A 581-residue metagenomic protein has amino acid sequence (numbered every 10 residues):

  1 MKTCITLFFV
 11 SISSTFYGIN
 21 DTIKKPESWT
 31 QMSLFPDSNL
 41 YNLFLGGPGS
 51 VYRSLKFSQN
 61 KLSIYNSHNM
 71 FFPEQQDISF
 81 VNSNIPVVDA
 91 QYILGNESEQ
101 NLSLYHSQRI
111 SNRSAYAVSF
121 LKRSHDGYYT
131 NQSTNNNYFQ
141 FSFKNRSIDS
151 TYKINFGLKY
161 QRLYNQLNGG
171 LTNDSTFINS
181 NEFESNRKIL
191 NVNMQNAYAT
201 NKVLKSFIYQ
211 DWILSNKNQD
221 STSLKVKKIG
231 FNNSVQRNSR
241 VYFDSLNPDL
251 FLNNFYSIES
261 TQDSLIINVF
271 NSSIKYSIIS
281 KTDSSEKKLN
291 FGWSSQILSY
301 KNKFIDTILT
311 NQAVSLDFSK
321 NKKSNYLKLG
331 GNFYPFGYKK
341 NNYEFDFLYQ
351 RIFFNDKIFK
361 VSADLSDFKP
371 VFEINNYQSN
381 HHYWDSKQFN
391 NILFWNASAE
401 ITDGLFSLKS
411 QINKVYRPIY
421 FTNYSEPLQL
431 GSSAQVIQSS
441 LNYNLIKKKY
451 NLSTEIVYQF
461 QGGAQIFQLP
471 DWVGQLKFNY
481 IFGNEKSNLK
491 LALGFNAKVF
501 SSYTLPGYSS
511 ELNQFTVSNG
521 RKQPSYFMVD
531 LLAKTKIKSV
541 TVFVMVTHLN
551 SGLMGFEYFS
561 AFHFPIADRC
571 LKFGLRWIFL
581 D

Functional and structural regions predicted by a protein language model:
F8-Y17: Hydrophobic h-region of N-terminal signal peptides that target proteins for export in Gram-negative bacteria
Y17-H68: A structured, charge-rich N-terminal accessory region that forms the first stable segment of a protein and links
G18, K202-F243, E259-D581: Exposed, low-structure sequence patches enriched in small/polar residues
T22, S38, S63, I78 (+8 more regions): Coil residues (strongly favoring Ser/Thr
Q59-N66, M70, E74-S107, G127: Short strand-turn segments of transmembrane beta-barrel domains in outer membranes, especially the first one or two
I93, E99, R123-K144, N193-V203 (+3 more regions): Outer-membrane beta-barrel proteins
Q100-K122, N131-Y164, Y349: Transmembrane beta-barrel wall of Gram-negative outer-membrane proteins
Y152-Y209, Q219, N238-P248, S257-L265 (+1 more regions): Flexible loop and strand-edge segments within Gram-negative outer membrane beta-barrel domains
